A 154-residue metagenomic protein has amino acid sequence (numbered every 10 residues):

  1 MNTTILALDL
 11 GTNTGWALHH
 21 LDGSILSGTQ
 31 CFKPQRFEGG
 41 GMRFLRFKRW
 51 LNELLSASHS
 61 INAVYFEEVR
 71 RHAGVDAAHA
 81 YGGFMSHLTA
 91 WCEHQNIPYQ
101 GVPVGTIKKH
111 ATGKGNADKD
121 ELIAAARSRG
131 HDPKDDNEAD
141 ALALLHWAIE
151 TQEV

Functional and structural regions predicted by a protein language model:
M1-V154: Phosphate- and other anionic-substrate recognition elements at nucleic-acid/protein interfaces
